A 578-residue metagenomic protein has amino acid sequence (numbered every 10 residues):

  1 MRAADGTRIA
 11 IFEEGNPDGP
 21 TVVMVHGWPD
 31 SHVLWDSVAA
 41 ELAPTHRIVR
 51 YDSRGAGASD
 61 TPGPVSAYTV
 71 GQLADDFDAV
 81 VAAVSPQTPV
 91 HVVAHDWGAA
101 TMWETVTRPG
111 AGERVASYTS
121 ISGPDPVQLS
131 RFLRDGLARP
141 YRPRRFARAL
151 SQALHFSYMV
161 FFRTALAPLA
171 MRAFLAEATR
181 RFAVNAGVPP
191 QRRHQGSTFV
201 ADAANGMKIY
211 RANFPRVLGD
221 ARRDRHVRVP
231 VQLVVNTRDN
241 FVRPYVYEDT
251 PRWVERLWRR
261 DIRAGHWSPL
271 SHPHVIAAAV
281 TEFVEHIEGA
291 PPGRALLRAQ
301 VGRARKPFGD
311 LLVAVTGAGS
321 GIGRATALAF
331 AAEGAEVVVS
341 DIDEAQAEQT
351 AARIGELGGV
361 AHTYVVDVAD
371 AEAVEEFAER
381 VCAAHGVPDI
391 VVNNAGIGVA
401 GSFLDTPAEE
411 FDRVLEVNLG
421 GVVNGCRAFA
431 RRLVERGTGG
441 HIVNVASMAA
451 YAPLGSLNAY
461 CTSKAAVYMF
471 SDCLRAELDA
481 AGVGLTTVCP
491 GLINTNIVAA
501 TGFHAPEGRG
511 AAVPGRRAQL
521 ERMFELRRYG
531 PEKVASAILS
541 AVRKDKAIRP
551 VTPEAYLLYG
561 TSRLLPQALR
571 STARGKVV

Functional and structural regions predicted by a protein language model:
E14-A58: Conserved HGGG/HGGXW glycine-rich cap/lid loop of the alpha/beta-hydrolase fold
W35, S402-F403, P407-D412: Substrate-binding pocket helix/loop in short-chain dehydrogenase/reductase
V49, A56-V93, A99-R256: Flexible "cap/lid" subdomain of the alpha/beta-hydrolase fold that forms the substrate-access gate
G319-S320: Conserved glycine-rich cofactor-binding loop
C426, S463: Active-site helix of classical SDR
S447: Residue(s) in the substrate-gating loop at a strand-loop-helix junction that position the organic substrate next
A480-P553: SDR active-site lid
